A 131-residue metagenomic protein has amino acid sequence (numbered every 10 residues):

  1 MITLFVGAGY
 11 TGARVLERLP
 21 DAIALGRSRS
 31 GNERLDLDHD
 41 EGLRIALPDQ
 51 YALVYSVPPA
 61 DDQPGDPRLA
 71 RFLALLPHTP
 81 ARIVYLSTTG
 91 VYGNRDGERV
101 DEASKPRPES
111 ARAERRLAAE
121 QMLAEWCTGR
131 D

Functional and structural regions predicted by a protein language model:
T3-G9: Conserved N-terminal Rossmann-fold NAD(P)-binding element of oxidoreductases
G12-A13: N-terminal Rossmann-fold NAD(P) dinucleotide-binding loop
L19: Aromatic pocket-lining residues of Rossmann-like dinucleotide-binding sites
L25, I83-T89: SDR active-site strand-loop-helix element
G26-L43: Adenosine-cofactor binding site in Rossmann-like domains, unifying the SAM/SAH pocket of S-adenosylmethionine-dependent
S30, D40, D62, T89-Y92: Active-site loop signature of alpha/beta-hydrolase-fold enzymes
P48-Y85, A118-M122: NAD(P)-cofactor binding segment of oxidoreductase domains
D96-D131: Catalytic helix-loop patch of NAD(P)-dependent Rossmann-fold dehydrogenases
